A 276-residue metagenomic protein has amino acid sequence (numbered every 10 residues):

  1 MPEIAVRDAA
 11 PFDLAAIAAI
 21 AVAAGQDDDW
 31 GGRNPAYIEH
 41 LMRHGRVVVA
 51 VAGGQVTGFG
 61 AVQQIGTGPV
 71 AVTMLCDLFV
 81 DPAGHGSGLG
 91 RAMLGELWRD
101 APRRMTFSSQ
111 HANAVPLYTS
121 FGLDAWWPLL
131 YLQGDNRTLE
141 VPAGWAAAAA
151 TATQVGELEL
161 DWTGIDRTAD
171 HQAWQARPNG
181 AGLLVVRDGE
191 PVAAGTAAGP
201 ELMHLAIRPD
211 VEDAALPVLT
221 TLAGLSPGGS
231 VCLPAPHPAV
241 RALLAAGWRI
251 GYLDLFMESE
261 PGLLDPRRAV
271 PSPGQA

Functional and structural regions predicted by a protein language model:
M1, A10-A24, L139-V141, A150-D161 (+1 more regions): A short, well-structured alpha-helix characteristic of acyl/acetyltransferase catalytic modules
L14-A61, D161-G182: Active-site rim helix/loop that mediates acceptor-substrate recognition in acyltransferases
V49, G54-Q64, V72-F79, L184 (+1 more regions): Conserved beta-strand in the GNAT
T67, M105-F107, D124-R137, I250-G262: Conserved catalytic-core motifs of GNAT/GCN5-like acyltransferases
T73-L75, R99-A112, S226-A235: Conserved GNAT acetyl-CoA-binding A-motif
V80, H85-R99, P116-S120, V211-G224: Conserved acetyl-CoA-binding loop-helix of GNAT-fold acetyltransferases
L117-T119, L123, R241-A245: Conserved active-site tyrosine of GNAT-family acetyltransferases
F121-E201: Amide-forming acyltransferase catalytic core, primarily the GNAT-like/NAT-type and related acyltransferase folds
